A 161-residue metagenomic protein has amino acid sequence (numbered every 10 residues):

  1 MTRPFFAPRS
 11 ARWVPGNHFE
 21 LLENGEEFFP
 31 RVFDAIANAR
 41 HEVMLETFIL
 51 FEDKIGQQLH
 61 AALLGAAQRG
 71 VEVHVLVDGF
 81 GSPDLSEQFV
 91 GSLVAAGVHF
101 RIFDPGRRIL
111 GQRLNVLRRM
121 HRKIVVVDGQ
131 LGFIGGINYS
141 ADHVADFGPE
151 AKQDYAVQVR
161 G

Functional and structural regions predicted by a protein language model:
M1-G161: N-terminal localization/anchoring segments of enzymes in phospholipid and broader phosphate metabolism
